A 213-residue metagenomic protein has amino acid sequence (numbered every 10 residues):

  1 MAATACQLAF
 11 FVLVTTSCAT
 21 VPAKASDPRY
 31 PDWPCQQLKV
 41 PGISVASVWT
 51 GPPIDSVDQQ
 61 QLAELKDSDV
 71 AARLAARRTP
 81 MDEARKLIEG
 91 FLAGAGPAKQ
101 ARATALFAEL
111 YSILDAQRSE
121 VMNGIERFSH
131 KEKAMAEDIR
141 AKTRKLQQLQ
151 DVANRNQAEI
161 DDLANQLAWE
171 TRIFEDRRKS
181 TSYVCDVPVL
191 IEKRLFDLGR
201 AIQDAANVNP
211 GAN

Functional and structural regions predicted by a protein language model:
M1-A3: N-terminal secretory signal peptides that target proteins for export/translocation
A5-A19: Bacterial N-terminal signal peptides
K24-Q100: N-terminal Sec/ER secretory leader and immediately downstream segment of secreted/extracellular precursors
G94-N123: Short, charge-rich amphipathic alpha-helices with coiled-coil/heptad character
V121, F128, E132-Q150: Non-transmembrane amphipathic alpha-helical segments
A141-W169: Short E/K-rich amphipathic alpha-helical oligomerization segments
A158-N213: Alpha-helical oligomerization segments
